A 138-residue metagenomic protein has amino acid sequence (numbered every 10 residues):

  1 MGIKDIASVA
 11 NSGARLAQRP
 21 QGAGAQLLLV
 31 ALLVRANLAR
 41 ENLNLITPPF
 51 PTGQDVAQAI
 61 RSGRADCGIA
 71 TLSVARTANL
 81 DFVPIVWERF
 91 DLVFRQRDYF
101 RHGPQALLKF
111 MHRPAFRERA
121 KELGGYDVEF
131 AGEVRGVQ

Functional and structural regions predicted by a protein language model:
M1-D5, L38, R97-G103: Short helix-loop capping/hinge motifs at secondary-structure junctions, enriched in acidic/polar residues
M1-I3, A25-L28, A59, T77-A78: Short acidic/glycine-rich loop or secondary-structure boundary segments that cap or lie
K4-A7, G13, P114-Q138: N-terminal hydrophobic or amphipathic helices and topogenic motifs
I6-L32: Short loop->beta-strand "edge-of-pocket" segments that line small-molecule binding or catalytic clefts across diverse
R19, L38-T52: Short beta-strand-to-loop elements that line the ligand-binding cleft of bilobed periplasmic-binding protein-like
Q21, V30-E41, S62-A65: Short helix-capping and hinge/turn segments at secondary-structure transitions, especially at repeat and domain
A57-V86: A ligand-binding cleft/hinge motif common to bilobed small-molecule-binding domains
L80-K109, V128-R135: Periplasmic-binding protein-like
